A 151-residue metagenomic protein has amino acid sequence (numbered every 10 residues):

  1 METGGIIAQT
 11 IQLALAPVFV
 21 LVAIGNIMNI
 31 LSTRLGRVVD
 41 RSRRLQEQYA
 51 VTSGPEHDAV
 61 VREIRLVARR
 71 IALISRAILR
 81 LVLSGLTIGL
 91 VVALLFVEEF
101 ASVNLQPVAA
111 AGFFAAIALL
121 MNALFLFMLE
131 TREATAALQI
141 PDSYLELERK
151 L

Functional and structural regions predicted by a protein language model:
M1-L151: Cytosol-facing regions at membranes
